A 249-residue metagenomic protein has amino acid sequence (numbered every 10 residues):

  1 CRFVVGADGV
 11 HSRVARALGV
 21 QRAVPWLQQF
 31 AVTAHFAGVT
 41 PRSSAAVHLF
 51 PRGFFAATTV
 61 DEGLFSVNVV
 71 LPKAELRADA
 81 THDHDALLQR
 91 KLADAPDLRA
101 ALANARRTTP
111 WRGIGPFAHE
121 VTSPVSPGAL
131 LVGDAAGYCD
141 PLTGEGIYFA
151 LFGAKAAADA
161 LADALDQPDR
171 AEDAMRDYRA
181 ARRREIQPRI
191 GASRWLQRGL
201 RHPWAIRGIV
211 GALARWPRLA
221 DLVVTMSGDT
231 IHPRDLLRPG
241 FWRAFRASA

Functional and structural regions predicted by a protein language model:
C1-A103: Predominantly flavin-linked oxidoreductase catalytic cores and closely associated redox partners
D8-G9, K155, P203, P217: Alpha-helix N-cap/helix-start capping motif
S12, Q28, A34, A45-H48 (+8 more regions): Flexible, active-site-adjacent loop/turn segments at secondary-structure boundaries
R13, A17, L87-K91, A156 (+3 more regions): Alpha-helical scaffold segments in soluble metabolic enzymes
A23, P41, R52, F65 (+10 more regions): Short capping/connector residues at structural and topological boundaries
F30, R107-T108, T225-D229: Short linear loop/turn motifs
D79-L161, L165-D166: FAD/FMN-dependent oxidoreductases across multiple families
A162-A249: C-terminal helical "tail/cap" subdomain of flavin- and related membrane-associated enzymes
